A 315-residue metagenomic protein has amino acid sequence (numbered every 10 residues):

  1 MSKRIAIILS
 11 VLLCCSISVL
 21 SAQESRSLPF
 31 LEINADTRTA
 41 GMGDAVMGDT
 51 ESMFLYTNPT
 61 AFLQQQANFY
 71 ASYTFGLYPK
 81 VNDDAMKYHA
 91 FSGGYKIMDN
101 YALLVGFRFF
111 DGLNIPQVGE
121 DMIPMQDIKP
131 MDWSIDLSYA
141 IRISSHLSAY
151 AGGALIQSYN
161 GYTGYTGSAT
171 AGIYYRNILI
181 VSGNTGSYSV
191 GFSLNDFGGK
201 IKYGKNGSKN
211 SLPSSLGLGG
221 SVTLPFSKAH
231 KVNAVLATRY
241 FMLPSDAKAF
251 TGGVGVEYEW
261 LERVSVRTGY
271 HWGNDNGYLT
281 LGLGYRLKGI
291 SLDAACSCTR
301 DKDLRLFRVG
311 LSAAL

Functional and structural regions predicted by a protein language model:
M1-I8: Bacterial N-terminal signal peptides that target proteins for export
I8-S16: Bacterial N-terminal signal peptides
S16-I17, A71: Residues in and immediately flanking transmembrane alpha helices
S18-A22: Sec/Tat signal peptide C-region and signal peptidase I cleavage site
Q23-L315: Subset of outer-membrane beta-barrel
